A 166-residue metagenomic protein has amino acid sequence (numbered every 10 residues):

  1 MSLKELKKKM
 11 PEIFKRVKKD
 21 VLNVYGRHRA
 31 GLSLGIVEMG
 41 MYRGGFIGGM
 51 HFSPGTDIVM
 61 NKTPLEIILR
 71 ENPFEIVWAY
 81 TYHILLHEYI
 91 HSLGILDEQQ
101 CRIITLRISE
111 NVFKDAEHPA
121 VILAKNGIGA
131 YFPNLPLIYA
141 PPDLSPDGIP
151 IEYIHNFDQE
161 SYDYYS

Functional and structural regions predicted by a protein language model:
M1-I67, L96-S166: Metalloprotease/metallohydrolase-associated module, dominated by Zn2+-dependent proteases
L3, F46, E75, H87 (+1 more regions): Residues at structural and domain junctions
V59-L86: Short acidic, glycine/tyrosine-flanked loop/strand segments centered on an H-E-D-like triad
A79-L96, R102: Active-site recognition of the HExxH zinc-binding catalytic motif
